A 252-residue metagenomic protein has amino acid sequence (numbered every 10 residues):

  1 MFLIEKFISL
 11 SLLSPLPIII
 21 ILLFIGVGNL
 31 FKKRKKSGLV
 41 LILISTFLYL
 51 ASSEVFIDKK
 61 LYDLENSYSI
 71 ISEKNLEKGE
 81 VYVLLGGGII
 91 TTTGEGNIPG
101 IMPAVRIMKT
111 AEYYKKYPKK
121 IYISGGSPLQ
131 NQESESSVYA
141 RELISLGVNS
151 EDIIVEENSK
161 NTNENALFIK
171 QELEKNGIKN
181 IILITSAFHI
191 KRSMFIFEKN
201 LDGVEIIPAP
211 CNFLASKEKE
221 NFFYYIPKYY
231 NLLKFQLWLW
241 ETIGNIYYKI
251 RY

Functional and structural regions predicted by a protein language model:
M1-N29: Membrane-embedded alpha-helical segments of integral membrane proteins
L3-I8, F56, K60-L64, L239-I246: Hydrophobic alpha-helical segments of integral membrane proteins, encompassing both true transmembrane helices
G26-N29, L48, S52, Y248: Structural signal for membrane-spanning alpha-helices in multi-pass inner-membrane proteins, emphasizing helix cores
N29-G38: Membrane-interface helix-boundary motifs at transmembrane edges
L39-S53: Hydrophobic membrane-insertion alpha-helices, especially the h-region of bacterial N-terminal signal peptides
E54-K228: A structural signal for short, hydrophobic/glycine-enriched beta-strand patches
K228-Y252: Structured C-terminal subdomain patch of bacterial secreted/periplasmic proteins
